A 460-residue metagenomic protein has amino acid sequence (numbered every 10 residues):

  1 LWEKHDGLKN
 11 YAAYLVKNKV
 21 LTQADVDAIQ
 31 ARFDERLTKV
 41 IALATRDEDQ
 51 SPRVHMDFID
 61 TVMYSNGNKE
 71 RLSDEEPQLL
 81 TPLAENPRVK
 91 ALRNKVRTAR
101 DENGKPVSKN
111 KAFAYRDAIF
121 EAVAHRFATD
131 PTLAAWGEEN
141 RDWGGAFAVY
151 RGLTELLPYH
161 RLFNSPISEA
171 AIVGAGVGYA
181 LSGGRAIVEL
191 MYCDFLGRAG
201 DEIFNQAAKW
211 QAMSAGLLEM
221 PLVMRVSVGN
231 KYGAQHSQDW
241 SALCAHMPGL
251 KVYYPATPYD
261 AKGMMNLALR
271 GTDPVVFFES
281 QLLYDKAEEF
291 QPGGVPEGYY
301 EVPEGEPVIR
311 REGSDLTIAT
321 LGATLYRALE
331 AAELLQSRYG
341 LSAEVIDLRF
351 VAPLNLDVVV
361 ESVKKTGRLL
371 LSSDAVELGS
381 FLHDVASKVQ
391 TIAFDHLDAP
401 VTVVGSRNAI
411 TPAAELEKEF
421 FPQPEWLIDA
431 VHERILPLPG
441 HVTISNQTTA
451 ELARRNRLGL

Functional and structural regions predicted by a protein language model:
L1-S51, G152, E219-M220, Q281-L460: Thiamine diphosphate
D27, M56, M191-Y192, A256-T257 (+2 more regions): Proline- and acidic/polar-enriched loop/turn elements at helix boundaries
R32, T61, A171, F195-L196 (+3 more regions): Short secondary-structure capping/turn micro-motifs that flank functional sites
E35-L92: Terminal amphipathic helices with adjacent charged low-complexity linkers/tails
V54, G145, R198, Y232-A234 (+3 more regions): Short acidic, gly/pro-rich beta-turn/loop elements at beta-sheet edges and active-site/ligand-binding grooves
G67-L283, S445-L460: Thiamine diphosphate
